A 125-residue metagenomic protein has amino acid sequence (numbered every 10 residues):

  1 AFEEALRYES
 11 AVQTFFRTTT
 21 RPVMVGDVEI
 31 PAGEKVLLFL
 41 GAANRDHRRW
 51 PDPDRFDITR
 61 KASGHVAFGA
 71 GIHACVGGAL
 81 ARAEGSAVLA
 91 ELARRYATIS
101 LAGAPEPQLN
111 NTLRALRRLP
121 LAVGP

Functional and structural regions predicted by a protein language model:
A1-P125: Cytochrome P450
